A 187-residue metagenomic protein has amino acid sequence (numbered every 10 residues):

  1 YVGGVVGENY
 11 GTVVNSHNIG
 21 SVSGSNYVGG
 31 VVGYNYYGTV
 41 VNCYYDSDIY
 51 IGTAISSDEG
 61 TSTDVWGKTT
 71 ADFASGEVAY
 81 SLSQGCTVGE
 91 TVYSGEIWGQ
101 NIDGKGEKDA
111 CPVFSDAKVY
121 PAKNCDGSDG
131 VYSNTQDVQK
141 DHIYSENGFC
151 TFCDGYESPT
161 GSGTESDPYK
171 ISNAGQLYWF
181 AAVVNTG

Functional and structural regions predicted by a protein language model:
Y1-G187: Predominantly extracellular beta-rich ligand-binding scaffolds that present long acidic/polar faces for carbohydrate
